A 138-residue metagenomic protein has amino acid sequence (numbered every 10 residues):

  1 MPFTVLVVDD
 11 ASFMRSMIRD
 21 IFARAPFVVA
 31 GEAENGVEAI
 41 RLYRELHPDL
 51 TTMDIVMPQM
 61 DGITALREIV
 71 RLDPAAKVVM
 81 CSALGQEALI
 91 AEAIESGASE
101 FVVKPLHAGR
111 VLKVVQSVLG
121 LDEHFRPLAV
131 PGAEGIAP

Functional and structural regions predicted by a protein language model:
S12-G31: Two-component/phosphorelay signaling modules centered on CheY-like receiver
N35-E38, D61-T64: Acidic catalytic/metal-coordinating carboxylates
L46-T52: Active-site beta3 strand of CheY-like receiver
M57: Receiver (REC) domain active-site loop signature in two-component systems and cognate sites in sensor histidine kinases
A88, L106-V115: C-terminal output helix
K113, G120-P138: CheY-like receiver
